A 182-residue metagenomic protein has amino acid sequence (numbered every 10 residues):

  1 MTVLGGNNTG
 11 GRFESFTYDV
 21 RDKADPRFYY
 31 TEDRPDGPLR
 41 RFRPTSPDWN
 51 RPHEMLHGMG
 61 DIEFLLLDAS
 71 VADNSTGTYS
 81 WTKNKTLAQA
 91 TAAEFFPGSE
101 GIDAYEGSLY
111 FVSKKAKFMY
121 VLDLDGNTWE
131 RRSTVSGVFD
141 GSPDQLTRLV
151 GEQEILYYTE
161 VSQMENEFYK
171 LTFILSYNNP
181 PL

Functional and structural regions predicted by a protein language model:
M1-L182: Sequence/structural signature of beta-propeller domains
